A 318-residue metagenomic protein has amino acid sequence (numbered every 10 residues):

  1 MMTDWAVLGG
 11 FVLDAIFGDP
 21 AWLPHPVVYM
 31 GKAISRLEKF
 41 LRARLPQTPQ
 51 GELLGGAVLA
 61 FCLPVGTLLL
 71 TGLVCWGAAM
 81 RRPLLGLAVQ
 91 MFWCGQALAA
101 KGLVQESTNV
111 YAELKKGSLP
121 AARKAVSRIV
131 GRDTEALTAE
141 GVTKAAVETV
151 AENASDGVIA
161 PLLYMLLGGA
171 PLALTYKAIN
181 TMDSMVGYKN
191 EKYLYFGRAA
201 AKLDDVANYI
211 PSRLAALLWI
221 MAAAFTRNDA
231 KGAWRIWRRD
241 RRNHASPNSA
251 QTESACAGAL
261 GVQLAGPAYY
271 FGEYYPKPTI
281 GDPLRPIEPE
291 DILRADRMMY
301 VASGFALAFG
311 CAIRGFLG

Functional and structural regions predicted by a protein language model:
M1-T175, I179, G187-G318: Hydrophobic alpha-helical transmembrane segments
S184: Glycine-rich phosphate/dinucleotide-binding loop and adjoining beta-alpha-beta core of small-molecule
